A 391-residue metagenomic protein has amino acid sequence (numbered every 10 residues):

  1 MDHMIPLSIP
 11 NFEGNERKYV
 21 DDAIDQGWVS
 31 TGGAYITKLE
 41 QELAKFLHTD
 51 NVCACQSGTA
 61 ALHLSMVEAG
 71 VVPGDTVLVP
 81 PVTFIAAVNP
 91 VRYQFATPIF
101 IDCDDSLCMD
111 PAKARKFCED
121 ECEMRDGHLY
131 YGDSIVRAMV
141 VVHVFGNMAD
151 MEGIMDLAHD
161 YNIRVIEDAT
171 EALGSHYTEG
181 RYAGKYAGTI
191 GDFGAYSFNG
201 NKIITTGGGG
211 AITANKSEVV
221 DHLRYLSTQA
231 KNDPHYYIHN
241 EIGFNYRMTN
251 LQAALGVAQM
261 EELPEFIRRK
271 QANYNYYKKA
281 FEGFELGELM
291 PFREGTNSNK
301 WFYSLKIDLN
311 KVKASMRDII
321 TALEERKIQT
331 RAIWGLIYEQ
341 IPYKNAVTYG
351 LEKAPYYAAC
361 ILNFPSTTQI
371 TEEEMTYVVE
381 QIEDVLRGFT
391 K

Functional and structural regions predicted by a protein language model:
M1-V29, P365: N-terminal "arm"/small-domain region of PLP-dependent enzymes with the aminotransferase-like
V29-T76, P90-Q94, F100, E123-Y131 (+1 more regions): Phosphate-binding glycine-rich loop
T37-Q41, T49-D50, A112, E123-S134 (+6 more regions): PLP-dependent aminotransferase class I/II
V79, T97-S106, R331: Short beta-strand->loop structural element characteristic of the AMP-binding/adenylate-forming
T83-V88: Conserved coil-to-alpha-helix start sites within the AMP-binding
N89-V91, L157, Y186, L251: Hydrophobic/aromatic ligand-binding patch that stacks against planar heteroaromatic rings of cofactors or nucleotides
Q94, D160-Y161, R326: Helix C-cap/helix->beta junction micro-motif
L107-T206, A211-T213, E218: Active-site phosphate-binding strand-loop segment of PLP-dependent enzymes
